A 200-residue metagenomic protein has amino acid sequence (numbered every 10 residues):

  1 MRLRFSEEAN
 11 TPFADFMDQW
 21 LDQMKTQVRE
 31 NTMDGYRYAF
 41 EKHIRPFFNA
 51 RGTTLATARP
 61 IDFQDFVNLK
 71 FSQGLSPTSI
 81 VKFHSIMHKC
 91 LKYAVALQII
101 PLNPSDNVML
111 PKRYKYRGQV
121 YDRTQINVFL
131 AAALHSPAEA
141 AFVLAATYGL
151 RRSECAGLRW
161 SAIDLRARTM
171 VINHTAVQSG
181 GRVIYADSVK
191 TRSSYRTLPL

Functional and structural regions predicted by a protein language model:
M1-A9, Q27, T191: Short, surface-exposed polybasic/aromatic micro-patch for ligand or macromolecular engagement
A9, F13, L21-I99, P104 (+1 more regions): N-terminal core-binding DNA-recognition domain of tyrosine site-specific recombinases/integrases
T57, V120, T197-P199: Short aromatic/basic micro-patch
P77, V81-F83, A96-L158, L165-R166 (+2 more regions): Basic, Lys/Arg- and aromatic-enriched nucleic-acid-binding interface segment
A167-V171, D187-L200: C-terminal catalytic core of Y-nucleophile DNA break-rejoin enzymes
H174-D187: Short, flexible, mixed-charge acidic loops at enzyme active sites
